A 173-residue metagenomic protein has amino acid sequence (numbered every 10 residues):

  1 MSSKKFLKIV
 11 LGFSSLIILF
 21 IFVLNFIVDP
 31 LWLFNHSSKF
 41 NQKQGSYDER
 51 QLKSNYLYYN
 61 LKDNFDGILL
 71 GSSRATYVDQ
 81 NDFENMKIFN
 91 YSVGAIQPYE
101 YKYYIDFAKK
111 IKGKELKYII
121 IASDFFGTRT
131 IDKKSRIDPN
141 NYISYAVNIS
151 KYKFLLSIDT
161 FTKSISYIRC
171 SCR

Functional and structural regions predicted by a protein language model:
M1-K5: N-terminal Lys/Arg-rich, disordered targeting/topogenic segments
K8-D29: Hydrophobic membrane-insertion alpha-helices, especially the h-region of bacterial N-terminal signal peptides
S15, L57-N60, N81, T160 (+1 more regions): Enrichment for repetitive, rod-forming helical segments
V28-L52: Alpha-helical transmembrane signal-anchor/signal-peptide segments
F34-F40, N55-K62, M86-Y91: A generic short-segment signal for beta-strand/edge and adjacent turn/coil regions
Q44-L69: Short extracytoplasmic
N64-L155: Membrane-embedded segments
F154-R173: Extended, charge-rich helix/loop segments that form flexible, surface "patches" used to engage negatively charged
